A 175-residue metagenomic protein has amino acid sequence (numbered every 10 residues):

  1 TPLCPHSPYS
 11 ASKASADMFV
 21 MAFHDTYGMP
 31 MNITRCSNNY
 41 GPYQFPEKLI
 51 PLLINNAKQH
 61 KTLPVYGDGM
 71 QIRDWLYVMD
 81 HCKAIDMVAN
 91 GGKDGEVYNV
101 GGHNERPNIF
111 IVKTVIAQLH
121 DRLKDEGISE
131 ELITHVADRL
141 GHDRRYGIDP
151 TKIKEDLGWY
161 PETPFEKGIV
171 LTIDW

Functional and structural regions predicted by a protein language model:
T1-I33, Y40, Q44-P46: Catalytic helix-loop patch of NAD(P)-dependent Rossmann-fold dehydrogenases
A14, C36-N39, W75, P150: Generic detector of well-ordered alpha-helical packing
I33-C36, Y66-G67: Short beta-strands and strand-loop turn motifs
N38-G41, E155: Active-site micro-motifs of SAM-dependent methyltransferase domains
P51, N55-W175: C-terminal substrate-binding subdomain of Rossmann-fold SDR/epimerase-dehydratase oxidoreductases
